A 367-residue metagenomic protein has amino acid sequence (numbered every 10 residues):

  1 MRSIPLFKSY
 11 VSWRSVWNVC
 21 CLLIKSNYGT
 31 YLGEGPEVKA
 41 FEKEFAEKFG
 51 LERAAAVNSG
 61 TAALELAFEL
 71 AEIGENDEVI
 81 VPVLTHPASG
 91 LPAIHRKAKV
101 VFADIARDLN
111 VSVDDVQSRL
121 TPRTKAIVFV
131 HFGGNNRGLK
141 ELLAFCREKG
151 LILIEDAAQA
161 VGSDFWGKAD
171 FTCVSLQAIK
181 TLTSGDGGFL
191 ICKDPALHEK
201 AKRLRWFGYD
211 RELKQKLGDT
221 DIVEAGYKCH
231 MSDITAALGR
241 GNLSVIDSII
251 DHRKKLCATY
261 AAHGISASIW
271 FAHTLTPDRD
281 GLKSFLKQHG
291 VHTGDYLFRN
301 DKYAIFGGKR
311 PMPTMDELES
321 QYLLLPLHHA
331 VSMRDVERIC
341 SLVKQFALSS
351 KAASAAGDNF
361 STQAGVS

Functional and structural regions predicted by a protein language model:
M1-L70, G74, S320, S332-R338 (+1 more regions): Conserved PLP-binding active-site segment in aminotransferase class I/II-type PLP enzymes
V19-L22, F45, A63, V79 (+15 more regions): Generic structural signal for small/hydrophobic residues in well-ordered secondary structure, especially within
E65-R119, V128, L286: Conserved PLP-anchoring active-site segment centered on the Schiff-base-forming lysine
R96, E148-K149, H289: Helix C-cap/helix->beta junction micro-motif
D108-I191, P195-A196: Active-site phosphate-binding strand-loop segment of PLP-dependent enzymes
A160-F271, A304: Active-site region of PLP-dependent enzymes
S175, W270-P277, A304-R310, S320-R334: Conserved PLP-binding active-site segment of the aspartate aminotransferase-like
G208-G218, R279-L323, S354-T362, S367: Conserved PLP cofactor-binding pocket of PLP-dependent enzymes
